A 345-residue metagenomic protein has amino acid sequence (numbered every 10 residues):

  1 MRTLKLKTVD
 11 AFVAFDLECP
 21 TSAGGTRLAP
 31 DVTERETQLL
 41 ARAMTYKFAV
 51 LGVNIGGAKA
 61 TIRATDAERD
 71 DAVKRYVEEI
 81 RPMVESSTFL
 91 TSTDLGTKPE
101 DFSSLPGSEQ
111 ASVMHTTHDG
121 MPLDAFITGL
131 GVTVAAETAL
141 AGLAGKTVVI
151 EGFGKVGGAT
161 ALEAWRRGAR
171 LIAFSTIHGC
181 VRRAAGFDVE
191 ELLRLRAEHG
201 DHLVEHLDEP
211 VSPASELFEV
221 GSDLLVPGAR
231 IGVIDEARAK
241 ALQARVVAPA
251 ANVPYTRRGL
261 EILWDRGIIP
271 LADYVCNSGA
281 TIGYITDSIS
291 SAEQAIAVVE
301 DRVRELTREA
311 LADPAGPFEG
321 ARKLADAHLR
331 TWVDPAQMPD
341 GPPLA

Functional and structural regions predicted by a protein language model:
M1-P122: N-terminal ligand-binding/catalytic initiation module
D31-E36, A67-D71, R75, T97-E100 (+14 more regions): Conserved active-site and cofactor/substrate-binding residues in soluble primary-metabolism enzymes
A49-I55, S86-T93, L143-T147, A312-R322 (+1 more regions): Flexible, glycine/charged-enriched surface loops at secondary-structure junctions
T88-T93, M114-H115, I150, A173-T176 (+4 more regions): General beta-strand structural signal in soluble alpha/beta enzymes
L123-E219: Glycine-rich phosphate/diphosphate-binding loop of Rossmann-like nucleotide-binding domains
G179-L271: Rossmann-like adenosine-cofactor binding region
R245-A345: Adenosine-phosphate binding glycine-rich loop
